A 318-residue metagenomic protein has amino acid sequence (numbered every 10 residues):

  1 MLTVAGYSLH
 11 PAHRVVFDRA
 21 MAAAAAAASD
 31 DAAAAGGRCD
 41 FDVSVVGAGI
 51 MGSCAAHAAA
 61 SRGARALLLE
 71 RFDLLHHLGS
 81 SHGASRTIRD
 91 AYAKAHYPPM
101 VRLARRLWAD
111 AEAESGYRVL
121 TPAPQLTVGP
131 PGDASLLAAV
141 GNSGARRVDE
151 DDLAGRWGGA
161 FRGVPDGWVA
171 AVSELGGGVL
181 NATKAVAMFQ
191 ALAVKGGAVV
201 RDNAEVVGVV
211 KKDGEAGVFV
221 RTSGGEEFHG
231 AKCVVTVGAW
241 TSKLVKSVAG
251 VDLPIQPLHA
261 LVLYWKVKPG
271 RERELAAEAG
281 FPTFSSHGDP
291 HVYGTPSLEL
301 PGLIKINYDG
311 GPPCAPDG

Functional and structural regions predicted by a protein language model:
M1-V16: Terminal signal-anchor or tail-anchor transmembrane helices that tether membrane-associated enzymes to cellular
V16-D40: A short, basic/flexible loop-to-alpha-helix module at the beginning of a structural domain
G36-M51: Beta1/beta-strand and adjacent pyrophosphate-binding region of the FAD-binding site in flavoprotein oxidoreductases
M51, L74, W240: Conserved Rossmann-like nucleotide-cofactor binding loop
H57-S61, G116-P122, V235, A239-G318: Active-site substrate-recognition segment that forms the wall of the catalytic cavity or substrate channel
A60-S80: Glycine-rich FAD pyrophosphate-binding loop
S85-G159, D166-V169, H291-V292: Dinucleotide-binding Rossmann-like beta1-alpha1 core, especially the glycine-rich loop that anchors the ADP
V172-G224, F228-K232, T236: Helical element adjacent to the flavin cofactor pocket in flavoenzyme catalytic cores
